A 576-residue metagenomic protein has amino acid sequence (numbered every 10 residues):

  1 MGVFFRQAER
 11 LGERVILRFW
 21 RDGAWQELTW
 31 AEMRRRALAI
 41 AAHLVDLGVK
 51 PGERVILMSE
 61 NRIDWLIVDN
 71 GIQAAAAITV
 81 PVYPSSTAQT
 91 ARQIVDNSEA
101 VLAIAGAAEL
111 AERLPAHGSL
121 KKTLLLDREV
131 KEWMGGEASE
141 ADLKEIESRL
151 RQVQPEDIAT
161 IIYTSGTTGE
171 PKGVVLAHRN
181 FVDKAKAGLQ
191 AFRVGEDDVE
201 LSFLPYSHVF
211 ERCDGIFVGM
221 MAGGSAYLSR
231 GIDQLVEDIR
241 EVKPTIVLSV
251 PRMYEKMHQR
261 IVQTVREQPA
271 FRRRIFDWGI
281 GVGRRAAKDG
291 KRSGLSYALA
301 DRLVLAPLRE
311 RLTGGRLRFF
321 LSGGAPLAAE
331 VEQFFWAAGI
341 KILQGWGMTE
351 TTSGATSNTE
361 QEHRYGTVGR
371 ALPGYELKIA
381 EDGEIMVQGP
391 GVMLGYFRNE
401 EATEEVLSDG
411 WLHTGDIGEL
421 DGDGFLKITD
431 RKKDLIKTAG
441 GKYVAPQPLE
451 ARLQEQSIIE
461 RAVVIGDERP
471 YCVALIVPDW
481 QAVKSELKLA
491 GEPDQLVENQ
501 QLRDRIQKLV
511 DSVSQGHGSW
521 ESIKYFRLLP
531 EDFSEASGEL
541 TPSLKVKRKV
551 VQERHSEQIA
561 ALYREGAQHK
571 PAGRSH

Functional and structural regions predicted by a protein language model:
E13-V15, E140-Y163, E170, R193-V199: Conserved pre-ATP/AMP-binding loop-to-beta segment of ANL
I16-N70, T87-R92, A138, H178-R179: Conserved AMP-binding/adenylate-forming core of the ANL superfamily
E27-A31, A159-A185: Conserved AMP-binding A3 loop
D46-L47, N70, A74-G135, R151 (+1 more regions): Structural core segment of the AMP-binding/adenylate-forming
E53, P84-P115, K184-L201, I232-I246: Conserved ATP-dependent adenylate/AMP-binding module captured primarily in the ANL superfamily
E109-P155, I261-P307: ANL superfamily adenylate-forming
V182-V199, Y206-R302: Conserved AMP-binding/adenylation subdomain of ANL enzymes
A371-T438, E455, P571: Conserved ATP-binding/catalytic segment of the ANL
